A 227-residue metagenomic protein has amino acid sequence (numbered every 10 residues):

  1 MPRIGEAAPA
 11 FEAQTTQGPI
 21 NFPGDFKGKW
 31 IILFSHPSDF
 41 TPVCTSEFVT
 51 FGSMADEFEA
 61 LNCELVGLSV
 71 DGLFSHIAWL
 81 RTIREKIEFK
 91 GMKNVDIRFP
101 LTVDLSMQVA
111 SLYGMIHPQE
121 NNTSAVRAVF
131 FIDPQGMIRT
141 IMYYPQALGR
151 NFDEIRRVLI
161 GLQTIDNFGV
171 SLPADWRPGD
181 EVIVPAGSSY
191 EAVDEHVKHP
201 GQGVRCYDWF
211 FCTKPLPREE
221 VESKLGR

Functional and structural regions predicted by a protein language model:
M1-R227: Chalcogenol-based redox active-site neighborhoods
